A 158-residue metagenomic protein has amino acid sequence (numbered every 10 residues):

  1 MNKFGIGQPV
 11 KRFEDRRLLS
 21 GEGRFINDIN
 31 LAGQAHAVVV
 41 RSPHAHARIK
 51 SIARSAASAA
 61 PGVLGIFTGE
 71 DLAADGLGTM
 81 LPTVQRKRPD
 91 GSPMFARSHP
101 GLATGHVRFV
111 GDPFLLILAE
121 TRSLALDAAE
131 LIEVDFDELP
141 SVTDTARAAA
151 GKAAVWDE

Functional and structural regions predicted by a protein language model:
M1-E158: Flexible, low-hydrophobicity surface segments
